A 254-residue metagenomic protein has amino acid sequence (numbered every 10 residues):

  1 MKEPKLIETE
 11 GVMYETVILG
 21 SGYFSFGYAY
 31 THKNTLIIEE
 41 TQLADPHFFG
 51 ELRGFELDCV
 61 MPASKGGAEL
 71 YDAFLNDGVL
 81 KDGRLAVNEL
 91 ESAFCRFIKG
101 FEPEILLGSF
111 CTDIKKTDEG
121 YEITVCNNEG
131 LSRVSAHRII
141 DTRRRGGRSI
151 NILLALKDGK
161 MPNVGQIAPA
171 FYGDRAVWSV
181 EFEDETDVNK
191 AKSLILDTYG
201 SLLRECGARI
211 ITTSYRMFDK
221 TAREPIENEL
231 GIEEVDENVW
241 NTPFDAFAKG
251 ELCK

Functional and structural regions predicted by a protein language model:
P4-G11, N34, E39-D113, R148 (+1 more regions): Conserved N-terminal/central alpha/beta ligand/cofactor-binding core
L6-F24: Beta1/beta-strand and adjacent pyrophosphate-binding region of the FAD-binding site in flavoprotein oxidoreductases
G22-Y23, L43, E237: Residue-level detector of alpha-helix initiation sites
Y28-N34: A short, Lys/Arg-enriched amphipathic alpha-helix followed by its capping loop at the start of a domain
T35-I37, I105-L106, I139, E229-E234: Conserved beta-strand scaffold positions in the cores of enzyme catalytic domains, especially in NTP/NDP-utilizing
I105, T112-R209: Predominantly flavin-linked oxidoreductase catalytic cores and closely associated redox partners
R204-N238: Flavin (FAD/FMN) cofactor-binding core of flavoprotein oxidoreductases
I232-K254: A conserved FAD-binding loop/helix module that cradles the flavin
